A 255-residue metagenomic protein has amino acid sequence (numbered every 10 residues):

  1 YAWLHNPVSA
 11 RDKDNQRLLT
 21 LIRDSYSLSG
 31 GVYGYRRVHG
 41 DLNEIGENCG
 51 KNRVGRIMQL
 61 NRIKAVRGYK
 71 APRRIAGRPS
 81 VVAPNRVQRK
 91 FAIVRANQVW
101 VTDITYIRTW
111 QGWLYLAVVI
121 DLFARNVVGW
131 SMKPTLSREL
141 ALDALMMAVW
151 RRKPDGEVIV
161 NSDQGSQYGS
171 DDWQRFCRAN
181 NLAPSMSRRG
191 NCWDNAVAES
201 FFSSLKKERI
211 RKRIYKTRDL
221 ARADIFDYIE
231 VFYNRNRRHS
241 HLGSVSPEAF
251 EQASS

Functional and structural regions predicted by a protein language model:
Y1-S255: Charged DNA-binding/catalytic regions of mobile-element recombinases
